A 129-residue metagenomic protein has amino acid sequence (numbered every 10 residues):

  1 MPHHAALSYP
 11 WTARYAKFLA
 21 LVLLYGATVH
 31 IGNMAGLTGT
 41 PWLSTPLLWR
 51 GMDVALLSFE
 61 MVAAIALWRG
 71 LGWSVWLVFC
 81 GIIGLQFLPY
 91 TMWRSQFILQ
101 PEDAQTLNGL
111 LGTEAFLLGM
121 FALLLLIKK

Functional and structural regions predicted by a protein language model:
M1-K129: Topology signature of small-to-medium multi-pass alpha-helical membrane proteins
